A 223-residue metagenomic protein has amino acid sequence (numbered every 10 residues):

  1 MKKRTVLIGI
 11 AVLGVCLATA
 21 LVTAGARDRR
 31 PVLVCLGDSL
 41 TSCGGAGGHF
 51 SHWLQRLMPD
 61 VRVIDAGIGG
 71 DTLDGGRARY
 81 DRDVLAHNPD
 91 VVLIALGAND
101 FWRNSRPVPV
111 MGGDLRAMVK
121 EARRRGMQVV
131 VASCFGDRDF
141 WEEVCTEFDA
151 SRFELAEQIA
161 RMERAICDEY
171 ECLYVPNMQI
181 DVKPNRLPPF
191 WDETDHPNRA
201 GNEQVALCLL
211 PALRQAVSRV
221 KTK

Functional and structural regions predicted by a protein language model:
M1-V12: N-terminal Sec-pathway targeting helices
V15-G69, D74, R79-V91: Serine-esterase "nucleophile elbow" of acetyl-processing enzymes
D28, H52-P59, R77-K223: Alpha-helical cap/lid subdomain in secreted, periplasmic, or secretory-pathway luminal O-acyl-processing enzymes
